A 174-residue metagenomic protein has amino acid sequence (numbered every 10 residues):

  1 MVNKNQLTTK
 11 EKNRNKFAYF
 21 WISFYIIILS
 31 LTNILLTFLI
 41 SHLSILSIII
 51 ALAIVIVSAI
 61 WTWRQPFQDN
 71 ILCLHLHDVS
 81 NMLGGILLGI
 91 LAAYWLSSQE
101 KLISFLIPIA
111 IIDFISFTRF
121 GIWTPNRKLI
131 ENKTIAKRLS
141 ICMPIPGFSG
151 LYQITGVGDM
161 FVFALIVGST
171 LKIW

Functional and structural regions predicted by a protein language model:
M1-W174: A membrane-topology feature that recognizes alpha-helical transmembrane segments and their immediate juxtamembrane
